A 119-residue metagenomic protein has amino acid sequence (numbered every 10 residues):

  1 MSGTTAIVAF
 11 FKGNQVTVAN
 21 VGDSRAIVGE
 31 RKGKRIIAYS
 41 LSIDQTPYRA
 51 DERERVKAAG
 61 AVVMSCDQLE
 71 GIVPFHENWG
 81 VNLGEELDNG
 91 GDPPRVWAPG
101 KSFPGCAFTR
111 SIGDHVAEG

Functional and structural regions predicted by a protein language model:
M1-G119: PP2C/PPM-type serine/threonine phosphatase catalytic core, specifically the conserved beta-strand-loop-alpha-helix
